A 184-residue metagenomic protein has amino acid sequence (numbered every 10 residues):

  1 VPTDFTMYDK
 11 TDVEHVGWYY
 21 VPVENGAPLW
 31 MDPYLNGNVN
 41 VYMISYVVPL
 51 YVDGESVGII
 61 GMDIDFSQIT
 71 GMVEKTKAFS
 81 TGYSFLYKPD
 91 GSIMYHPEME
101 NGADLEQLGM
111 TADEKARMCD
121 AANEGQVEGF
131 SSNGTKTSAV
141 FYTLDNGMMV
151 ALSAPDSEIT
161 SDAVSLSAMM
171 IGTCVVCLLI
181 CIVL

Functional and structural regions predicted by a protein language model:
V1-V41, S92-M110: Extracellular/periplasmic ligand-sensing ectodomains of membrane signal-transduction proteins
D12-V16, V47, D63, K88 (+2 more regions): Amphipathic alpha-helical bundle/coiled-coil segments
Y20-E24, E74-K77, C119, V164: Alpha-helix boundary recognition
G26-L29, S56, T81: Loop/turn elements at helix/coil->beta-strand transitions in domains of secreted/extracellular proteins
A27-L29, V41-M43, N123, T135-T137: Short beta-strand or tight-loop elements that sit immediately N-terminal to catalytic metal-binding acidic residues
Y34, N38-K75, Y95, V140-Y142 (+2 more regions): Conserved beta-strands of PAS-like sensory domains
S67-V150, A154: Intrinsic low-complexity, intrinsically disordered coil/linker regions enriched in small/polar and charged residues
M149-A151, D156-L184: Cytoplasm-proximal transmembrane signaling helix
